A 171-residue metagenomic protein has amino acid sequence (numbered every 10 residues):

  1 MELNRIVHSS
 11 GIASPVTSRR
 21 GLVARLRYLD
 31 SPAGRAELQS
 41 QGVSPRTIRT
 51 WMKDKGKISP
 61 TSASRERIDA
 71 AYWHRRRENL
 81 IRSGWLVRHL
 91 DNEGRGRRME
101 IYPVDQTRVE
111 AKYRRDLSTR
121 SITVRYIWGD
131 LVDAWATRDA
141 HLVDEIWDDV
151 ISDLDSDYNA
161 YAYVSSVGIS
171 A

Functional and structural regions predicted by a protein language model:
M1-S14: N-terminal flexible/basic segments that precede or flank functional cores
A13-A33: Short, amphipathic alpha-helical "recognition" segments used to contact nucleic acids or chromatin
P32-G42: Short alpha-helical "recognition helix" segments of helix-turn-helix
Q41-S59: Recognition helix of helix-turn-helix/homeodomain-like DNA-binding domains that insert into the DNA major groove
G56-A70: Short, basic-rich loop-to-helix N-cap that marks the start of a DNA-contacting helix
D69-V87: A short, Lys/Arg-enriched interface patch at domain edges and termini
S83-A171: Intrinsically disordered, low-complexity, charge-dense segments enriched in Lys/Arg and Glu/Asp interspersed
